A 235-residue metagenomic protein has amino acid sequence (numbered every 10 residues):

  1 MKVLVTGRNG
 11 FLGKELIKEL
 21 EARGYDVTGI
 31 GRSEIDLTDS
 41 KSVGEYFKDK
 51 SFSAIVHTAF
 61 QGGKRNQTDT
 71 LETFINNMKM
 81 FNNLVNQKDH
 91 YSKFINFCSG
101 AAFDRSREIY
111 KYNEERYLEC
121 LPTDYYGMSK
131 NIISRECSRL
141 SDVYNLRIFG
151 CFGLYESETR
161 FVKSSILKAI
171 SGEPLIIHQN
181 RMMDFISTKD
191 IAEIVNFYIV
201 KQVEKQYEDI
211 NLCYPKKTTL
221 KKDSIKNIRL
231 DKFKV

Functional and structural regions predicted by a protein language model:
K2-R23: N-terminal Rossmann NAD(P)H-binding glycine-rich loop of SDR-like oxidoreductase domains
V27-E45: Adenosine-cofactor binding site in Rossmann-like domains, unifying the SAM/SAH pocket of S-adenosylmethionine-dependent
K41-N76: NAD(P)H-binding glycine-rich loop region in Rossmannoid oxidoreductase-like domains and their noncatalytic homologs
N82-T123: Conserved Rossmann-fold NAD(P)-dependent oxidoreductase catalytic core, especially the SDR/UDP-sugar
C98-S99, S134-Y155: Conserved beta-loop-beta element that borders a ligand/cofactor-binding pocket
E119, V143-Y144, I148-G150, S165-I186 (+1 more regions): A conserved pocket-lining segment of Rossmann-fold NAD(P)-dependent short-chain dehydrogenase/reductase
L121-Y144, I170: Active-site Tyr-X1-5-Lys
E173-V235: C-terminal substrate-binding subdomain of Rossmann-fold SDR/epimerase-dehydratase oxidoreductases
